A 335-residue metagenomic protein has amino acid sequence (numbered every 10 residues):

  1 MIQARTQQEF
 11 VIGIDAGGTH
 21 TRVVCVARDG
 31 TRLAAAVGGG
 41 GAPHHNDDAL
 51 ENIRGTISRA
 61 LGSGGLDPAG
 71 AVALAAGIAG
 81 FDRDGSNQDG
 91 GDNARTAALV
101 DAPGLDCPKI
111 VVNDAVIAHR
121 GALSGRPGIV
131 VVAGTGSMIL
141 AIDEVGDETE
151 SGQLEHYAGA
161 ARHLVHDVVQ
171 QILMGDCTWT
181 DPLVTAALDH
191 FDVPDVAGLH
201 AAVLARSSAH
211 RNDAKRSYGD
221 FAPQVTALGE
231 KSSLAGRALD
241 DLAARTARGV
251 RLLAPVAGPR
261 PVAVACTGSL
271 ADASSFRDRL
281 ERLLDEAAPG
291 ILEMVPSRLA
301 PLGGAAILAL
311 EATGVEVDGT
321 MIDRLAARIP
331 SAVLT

Functional and structural regions predicted by a protein language model:
M1-A69, G121-P127, V169-T335: ATP-binding/phosphotransfer module of carbohydrate and carboxylate kinases, centering on a glycine-rich
M1-T6, A102-V130: Conserved phosphate-binding catalytic cores of ATP/NTP-utilizing and phosphoryl-transfer enzymes
T19, A79-F81, T135-M138: Short glycine-rich anion-binding loops that position phosphate/pyrophosphate groups of nucleotides and phosphorylated
A42, S58-V111, A122-L123: Short beta-strand-loop/turn "lid" adjacent to the catalytic site in phosphate-handling enzymes
L50, S86-A94, R162, R277-D278: Conserved strand-to-helix beginnings and helix N-cap segments that scaffold or border functional pockets
V100-L105, D143-L154, L283-L292: Glycine/charged-rich beta-loop-alpha catalytic/anionic-binding loops adjacent to active sites
K109-I117, V132-A133, E155-G159, E293-L302: Active-site nucleophile and cofactor-binding loops and adjacent substrate-binding regions of central metabolic enzymes
R126-D181: Glycine-rich phosphate-binding loop of actin/hexokinase-like ATP-binding domains
